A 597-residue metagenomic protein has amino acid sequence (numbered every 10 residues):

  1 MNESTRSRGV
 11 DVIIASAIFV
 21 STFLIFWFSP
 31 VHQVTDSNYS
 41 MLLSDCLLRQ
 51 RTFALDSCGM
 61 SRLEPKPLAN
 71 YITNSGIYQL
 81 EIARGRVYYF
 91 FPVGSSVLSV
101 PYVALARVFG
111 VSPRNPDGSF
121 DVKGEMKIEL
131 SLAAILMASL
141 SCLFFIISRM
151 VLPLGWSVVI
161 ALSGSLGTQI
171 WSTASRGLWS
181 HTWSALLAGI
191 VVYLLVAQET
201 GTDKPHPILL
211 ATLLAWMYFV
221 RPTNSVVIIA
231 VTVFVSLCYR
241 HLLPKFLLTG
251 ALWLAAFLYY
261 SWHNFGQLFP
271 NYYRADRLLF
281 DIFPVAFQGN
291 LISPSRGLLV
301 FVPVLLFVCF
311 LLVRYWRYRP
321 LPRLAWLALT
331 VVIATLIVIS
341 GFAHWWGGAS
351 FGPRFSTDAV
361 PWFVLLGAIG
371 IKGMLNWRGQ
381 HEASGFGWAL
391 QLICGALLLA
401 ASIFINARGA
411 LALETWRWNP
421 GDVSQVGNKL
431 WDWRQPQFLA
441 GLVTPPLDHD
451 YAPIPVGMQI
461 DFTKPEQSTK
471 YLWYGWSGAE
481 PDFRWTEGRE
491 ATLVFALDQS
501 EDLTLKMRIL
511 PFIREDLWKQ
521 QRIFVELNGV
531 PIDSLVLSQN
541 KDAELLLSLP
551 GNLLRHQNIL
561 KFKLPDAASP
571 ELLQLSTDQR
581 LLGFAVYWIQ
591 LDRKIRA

Functional and structural regions predicted by a protein language model:
M1-F26, H32, R149, S157 (+5 more regions): Start-transfer (signal-anchor) and selected internal transmembrane alpha helices of multi-pass inner/ER membrane
N2-S4, V226-A251, F307-P320: Perimembrane helix-loop-helix junctions
V10-I18, I229, L247-A255, L321-I333 (+1 more regions): Signature aromatic-anchored transmembrane alpha helix within multi-pass, membrane-resident enzymes that catalyze glycan
I14, V111-F120, S139-G167, L186 (+1 more regions): Transmembrane-helix signature of polytopic, membrane-embedded enzymes that assemble or transfer cell-envelope glycans
R62-R84, Y88-F90, L258, W262-W316 (+3 more regions): Membrane-lumen/periplasm interface segments of multi-pass, membrane-embedded glycan/lipid transferases
S141-C142, T232-S236, L299-P322, F363-L375 (+3 more regions): Hydrophobic, aromatic-rich transmembrane alpha-helices and their immediate juxtamembrane boundary segments
W183-L214, V231, W362-L366: Specific aromatic-rich, kink-prone transmembrane helix
Q425-A597: C-terminal luminal/periplasmic domains and tails of membrane-associated envelope-modifying transferases
